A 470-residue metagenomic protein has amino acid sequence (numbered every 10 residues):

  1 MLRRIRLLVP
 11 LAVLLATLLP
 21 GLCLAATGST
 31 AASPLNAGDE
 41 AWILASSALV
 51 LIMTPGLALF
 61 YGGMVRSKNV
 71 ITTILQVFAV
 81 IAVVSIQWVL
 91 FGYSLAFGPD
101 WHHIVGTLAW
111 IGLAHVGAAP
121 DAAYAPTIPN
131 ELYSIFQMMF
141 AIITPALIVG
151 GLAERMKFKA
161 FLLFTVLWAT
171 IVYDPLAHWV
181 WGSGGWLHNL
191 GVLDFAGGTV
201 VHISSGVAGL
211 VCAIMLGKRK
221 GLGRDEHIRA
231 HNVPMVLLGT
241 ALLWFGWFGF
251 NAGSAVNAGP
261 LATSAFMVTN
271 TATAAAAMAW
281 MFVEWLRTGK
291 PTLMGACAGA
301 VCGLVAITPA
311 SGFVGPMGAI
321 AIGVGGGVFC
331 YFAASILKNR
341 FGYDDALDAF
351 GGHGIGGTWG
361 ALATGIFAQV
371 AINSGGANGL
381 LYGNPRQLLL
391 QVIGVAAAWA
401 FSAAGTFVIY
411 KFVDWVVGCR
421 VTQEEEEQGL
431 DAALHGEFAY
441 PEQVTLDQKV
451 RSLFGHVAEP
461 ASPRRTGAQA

Functional and structural regions predicted by a protein language model:
M1-A26: N-terminal secretory/membrane targeting signals
G21-A470: Glycine- and aromatic-enriched membrane alpha-helices
